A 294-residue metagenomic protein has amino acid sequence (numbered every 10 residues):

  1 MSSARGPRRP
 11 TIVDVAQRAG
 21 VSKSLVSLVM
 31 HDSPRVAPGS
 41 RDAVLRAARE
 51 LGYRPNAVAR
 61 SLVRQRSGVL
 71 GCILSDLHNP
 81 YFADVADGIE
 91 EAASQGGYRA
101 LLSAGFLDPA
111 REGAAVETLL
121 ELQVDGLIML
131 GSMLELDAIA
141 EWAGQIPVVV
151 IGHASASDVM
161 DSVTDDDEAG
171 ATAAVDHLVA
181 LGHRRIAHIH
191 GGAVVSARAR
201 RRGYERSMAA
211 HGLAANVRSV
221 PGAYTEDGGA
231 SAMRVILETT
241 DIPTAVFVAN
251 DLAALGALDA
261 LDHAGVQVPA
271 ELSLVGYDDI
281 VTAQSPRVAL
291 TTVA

Functional and structural regions predicted by a protein language model:
M1-G6, E50, E91-G96, G144-V150 (+1 more regions): Bacterial carbohydrate/catabolite-sensing allosteric modules
M1-P10, Q65-D176, A180, E238: Alpha-helical recognition/docking segments in bacterial nutrient-uptake and carbohydrate-utilization systems
M1-R66: N-terminal helix-turn-helix DNA-binding module of bacterial transcription factors
E50-N56, P109-A110, M129-S132, L258: Short gly/ser/thr-rich secondary-structure transition/capping motifs
